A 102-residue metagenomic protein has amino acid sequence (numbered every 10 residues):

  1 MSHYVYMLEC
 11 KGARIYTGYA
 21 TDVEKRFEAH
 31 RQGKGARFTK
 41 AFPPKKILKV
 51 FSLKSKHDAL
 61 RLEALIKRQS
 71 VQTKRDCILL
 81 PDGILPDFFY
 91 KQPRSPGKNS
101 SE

Functional and structural regions predicted by a protein language model:
M1-G35, K40-L53, H57-K67, V71-Q72 (+1 more regions): GIY-YIG nuclease catalytic motif and its immediate N-terminal context
